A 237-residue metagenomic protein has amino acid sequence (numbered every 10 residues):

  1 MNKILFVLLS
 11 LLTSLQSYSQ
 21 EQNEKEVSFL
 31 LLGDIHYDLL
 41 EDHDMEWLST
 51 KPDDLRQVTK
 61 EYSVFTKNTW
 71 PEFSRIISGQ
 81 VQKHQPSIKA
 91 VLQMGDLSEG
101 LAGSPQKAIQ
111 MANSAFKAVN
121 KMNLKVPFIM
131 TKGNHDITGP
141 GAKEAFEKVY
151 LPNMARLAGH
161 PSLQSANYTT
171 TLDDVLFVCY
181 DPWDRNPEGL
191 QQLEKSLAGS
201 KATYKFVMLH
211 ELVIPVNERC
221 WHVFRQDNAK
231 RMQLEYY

Functional and structural regions predicted by a protein language model:
M1-I4: Positively charged n-region of N-terminal signal peptides that target proteins for export
F6-S14: Bacterial N-terminal signal peptides
L9, L40-E41, G103, P140-G141 (+1 more regions): Active-site-proximal flexible loops/turns
Y18-Q106: N-terminal active-site segment of His-dependent metallophosphoesterases
E21, K51-L55, L101-K205, C220-Y236: Extended active-site neighborhood of metal-dependent phosphoesterases/phosphodiesterases
F29-L31, L92, F177-C179, F206-M208: Structural motif
G33-I35, G95-L97, N134-H135, P182-W183 (+1 more regions): Active-site metal-binding loops of divalent metal-dependent hydrolases
L212-W221: Short, conserved secondary-structure transition motifs
